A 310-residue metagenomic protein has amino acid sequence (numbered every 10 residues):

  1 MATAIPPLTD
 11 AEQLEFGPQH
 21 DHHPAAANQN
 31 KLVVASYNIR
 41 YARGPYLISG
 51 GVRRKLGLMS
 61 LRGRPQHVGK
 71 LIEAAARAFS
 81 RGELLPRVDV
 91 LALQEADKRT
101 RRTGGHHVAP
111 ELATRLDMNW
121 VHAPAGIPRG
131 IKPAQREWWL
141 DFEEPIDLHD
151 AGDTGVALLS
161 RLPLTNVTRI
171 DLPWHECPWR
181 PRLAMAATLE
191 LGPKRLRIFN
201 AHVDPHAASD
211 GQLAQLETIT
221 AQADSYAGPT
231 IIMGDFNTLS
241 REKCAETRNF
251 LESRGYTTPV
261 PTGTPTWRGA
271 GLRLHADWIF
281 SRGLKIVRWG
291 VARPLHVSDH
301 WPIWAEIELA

Functional and structural regions predicted by a protein language model:
M1-E137, E143: N-terminal, active-site-proximal structural segment of metallo-dependent hydrolase catalytic domains
M1-P24, L164-H175, T188-L189, D210 (+3 more regions): Metal-dependent phosphoester-hydrolase catalytic domains
H22-A35, Y46, G152, V156-T168 (+2 more regions): Beta-strand-turn-beta hairpins that frame and shape the catalytic cleft of phosphate-ester-processing enzymes
Q29, L148-A151, C177-P181, A270-L272 (+1 more regions): A generic structural micro-feature
V33-I39, L71-T103, A123-A125, L159 (+5 more regions): Active-site beta-strand/loop signature of hydrolases that rely on acidic residues for catalysis
S60-Q66, A96-R99, T168-C177, A201-S209: Surface-exposed cleft-lining segments at the edges of enzyme active sites
G63-R77, G104, A151, W179-P181 (+1 more regions): Soluble or luminal CAZymes and related metallo-dependent hydrolases
M118-P173: Catalytic-core segment of enzymes that process non-peptidic bonds
